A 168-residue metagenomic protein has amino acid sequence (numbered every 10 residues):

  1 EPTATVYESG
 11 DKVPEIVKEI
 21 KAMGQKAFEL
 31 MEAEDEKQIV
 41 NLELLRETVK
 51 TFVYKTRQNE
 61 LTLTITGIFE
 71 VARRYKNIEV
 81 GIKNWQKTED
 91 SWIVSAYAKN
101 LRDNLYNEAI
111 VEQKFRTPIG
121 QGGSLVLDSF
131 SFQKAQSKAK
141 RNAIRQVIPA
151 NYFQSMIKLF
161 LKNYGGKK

Functional and structural regions predicted by a protein language model:
E1-K168: Polyanion-binding surfaces on beta-sheet-dominated domains and ring/shell assemblies
